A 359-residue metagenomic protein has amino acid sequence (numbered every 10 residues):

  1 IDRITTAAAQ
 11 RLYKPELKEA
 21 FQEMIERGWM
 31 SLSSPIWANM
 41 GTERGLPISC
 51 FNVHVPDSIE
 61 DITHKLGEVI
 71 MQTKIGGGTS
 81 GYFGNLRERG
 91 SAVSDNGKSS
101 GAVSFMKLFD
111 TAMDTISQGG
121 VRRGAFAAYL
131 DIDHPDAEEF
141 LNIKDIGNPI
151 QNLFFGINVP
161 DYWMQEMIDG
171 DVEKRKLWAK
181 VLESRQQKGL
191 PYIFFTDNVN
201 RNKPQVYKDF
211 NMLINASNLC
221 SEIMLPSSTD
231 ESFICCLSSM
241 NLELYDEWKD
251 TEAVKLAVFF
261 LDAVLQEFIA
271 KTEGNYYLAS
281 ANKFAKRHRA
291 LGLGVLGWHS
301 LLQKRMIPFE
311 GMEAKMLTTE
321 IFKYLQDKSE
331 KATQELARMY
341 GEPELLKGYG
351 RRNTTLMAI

Functional and structural regions predicted by a protein language model:
I1-I359: Extended catalytic cores of very large enzyme megasubunits
